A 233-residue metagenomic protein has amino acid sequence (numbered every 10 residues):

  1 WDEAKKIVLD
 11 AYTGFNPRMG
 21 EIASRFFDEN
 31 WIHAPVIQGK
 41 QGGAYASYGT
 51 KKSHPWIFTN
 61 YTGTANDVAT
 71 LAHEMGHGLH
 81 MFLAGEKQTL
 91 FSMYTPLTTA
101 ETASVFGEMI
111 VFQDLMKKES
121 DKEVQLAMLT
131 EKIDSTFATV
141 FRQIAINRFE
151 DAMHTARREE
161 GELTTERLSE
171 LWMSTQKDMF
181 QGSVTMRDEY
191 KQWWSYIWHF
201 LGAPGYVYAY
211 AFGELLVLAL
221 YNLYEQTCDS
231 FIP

Functional and structural regions predicted by a protein language model:
W1-P233: Cation-handling catalytic/transport regions enriched in His/Asp/Glu
